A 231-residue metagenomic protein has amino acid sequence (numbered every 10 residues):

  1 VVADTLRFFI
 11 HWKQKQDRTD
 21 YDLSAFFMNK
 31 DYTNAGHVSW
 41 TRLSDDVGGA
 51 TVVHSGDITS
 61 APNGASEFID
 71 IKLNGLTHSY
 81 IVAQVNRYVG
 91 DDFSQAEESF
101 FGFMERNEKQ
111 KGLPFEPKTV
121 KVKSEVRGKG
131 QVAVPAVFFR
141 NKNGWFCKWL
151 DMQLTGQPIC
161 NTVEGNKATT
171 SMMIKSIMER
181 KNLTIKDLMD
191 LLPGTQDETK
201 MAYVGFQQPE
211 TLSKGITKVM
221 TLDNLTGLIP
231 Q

Functional and structural regions predicted by a protein language model:
V1-Q231: Intrinsic-disorder/low-complexity signal
